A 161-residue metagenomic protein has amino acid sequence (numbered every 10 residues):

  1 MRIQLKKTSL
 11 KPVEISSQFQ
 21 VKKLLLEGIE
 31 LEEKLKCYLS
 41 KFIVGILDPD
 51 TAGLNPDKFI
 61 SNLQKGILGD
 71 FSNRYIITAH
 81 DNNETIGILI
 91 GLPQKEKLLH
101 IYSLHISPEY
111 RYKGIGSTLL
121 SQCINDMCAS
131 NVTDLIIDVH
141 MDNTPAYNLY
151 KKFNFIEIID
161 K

Functional and structural regions predicted by a protein language model:
M1-G28: Acyl-donor-binding surface of acyltransferase catalytic domains
M1-K6, D138-V139, K151, I156-K161: Conserved catalytic-core motifs of GNAT/GCN5-like acyltransferases
T8, L39-L98, Y102, S107: Acetyl-CoA-dependent GNAT
Q20-L39, I43: A short beta-loop-alpha structural element at the N-terminal edge of CoA-dependent acyl/N-acetyltransferase catalytic
I106, Y112-N125, A129, N148-K152: Conserved acetyl-CoA-binding loop-helix of GNAT-fold acetyltransferases
C128-D138: Conserved GNAT acetyl-CoA-binding A-motif
I137-Y147: Conserved beta-strand-loop-alpha-helix junction that forms the acyl-donor binding cleft
